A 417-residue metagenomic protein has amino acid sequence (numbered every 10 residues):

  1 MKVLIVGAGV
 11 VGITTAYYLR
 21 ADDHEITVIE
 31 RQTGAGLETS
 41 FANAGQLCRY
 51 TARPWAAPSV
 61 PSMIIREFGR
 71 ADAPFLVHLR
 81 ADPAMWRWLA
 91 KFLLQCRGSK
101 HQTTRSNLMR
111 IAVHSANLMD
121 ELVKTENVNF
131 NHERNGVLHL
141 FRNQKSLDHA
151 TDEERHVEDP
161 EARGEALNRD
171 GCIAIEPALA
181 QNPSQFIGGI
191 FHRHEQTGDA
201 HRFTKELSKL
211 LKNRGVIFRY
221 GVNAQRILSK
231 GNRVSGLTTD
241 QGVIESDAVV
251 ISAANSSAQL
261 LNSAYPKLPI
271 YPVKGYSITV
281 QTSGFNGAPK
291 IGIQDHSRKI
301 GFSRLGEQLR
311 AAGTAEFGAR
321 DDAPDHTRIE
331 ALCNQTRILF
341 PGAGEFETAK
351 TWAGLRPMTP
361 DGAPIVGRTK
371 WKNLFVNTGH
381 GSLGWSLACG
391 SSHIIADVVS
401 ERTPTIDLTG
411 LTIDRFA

Functional and structural regions predicted by a protein language model:
K2-V28: N-terminal Rossmann-like FAD-binding beta1-loop-alpha1 element of flavoenzymes
A21-F41: Glycine-rich FAD pyrophosphate-binding loop
N43-T51, W55-Q95, A180, R226-V234 (+1 more regions): Active-site substrate-recognition segment that forms the wall of the catalytic cavity or substrate channel
A44-D170: Dinucleotide-binding Rossmann-like beta1-alpha1 core, especially the glycine-rich loop that anchors the ADP
T103-A116, H139-H149, G189-K209, A323-A331 (+1 more regions): Short beta-strand to alpha-helix junction loop
D148-P160, A180-D247: Helical element adjacent to the flavin cofactor pocket in flavoenzyme catalytic cores
G164, H296-S297, R337-A417: C-terminal catalytic lobe of FAD-dependent flavoproteins
